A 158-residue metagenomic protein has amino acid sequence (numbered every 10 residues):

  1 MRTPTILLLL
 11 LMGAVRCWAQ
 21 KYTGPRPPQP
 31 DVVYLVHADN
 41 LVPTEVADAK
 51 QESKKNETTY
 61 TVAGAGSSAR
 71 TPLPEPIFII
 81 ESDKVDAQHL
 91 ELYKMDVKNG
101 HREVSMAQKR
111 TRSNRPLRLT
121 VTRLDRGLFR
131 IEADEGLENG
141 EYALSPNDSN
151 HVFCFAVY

Functional and structural regions predicted by a protein language model:
M1-P4: Positively charged n-region of N-terminal signal peptides that target proteins for export
L7-A14: Bacterial N-terminal signal peptides
V15-A19: Sec/Tat signal peptide C-region and signal peptidase I cleavage site
Q20-V104, N147-Y158: Primarily secretory-pathway and cell-envelope proteins
E103-D125: Extended, solvent-exposed segments with strong compositional bias
G127, G136-E141: A glycine-anchored, Pro-Gly-centered beta-turn/N-cap motif
R130-I131, S149: ATP-dependent kinase catalytic cores of phosphoinositide-metabolizing enzymes and PI3K-like protein kinases
